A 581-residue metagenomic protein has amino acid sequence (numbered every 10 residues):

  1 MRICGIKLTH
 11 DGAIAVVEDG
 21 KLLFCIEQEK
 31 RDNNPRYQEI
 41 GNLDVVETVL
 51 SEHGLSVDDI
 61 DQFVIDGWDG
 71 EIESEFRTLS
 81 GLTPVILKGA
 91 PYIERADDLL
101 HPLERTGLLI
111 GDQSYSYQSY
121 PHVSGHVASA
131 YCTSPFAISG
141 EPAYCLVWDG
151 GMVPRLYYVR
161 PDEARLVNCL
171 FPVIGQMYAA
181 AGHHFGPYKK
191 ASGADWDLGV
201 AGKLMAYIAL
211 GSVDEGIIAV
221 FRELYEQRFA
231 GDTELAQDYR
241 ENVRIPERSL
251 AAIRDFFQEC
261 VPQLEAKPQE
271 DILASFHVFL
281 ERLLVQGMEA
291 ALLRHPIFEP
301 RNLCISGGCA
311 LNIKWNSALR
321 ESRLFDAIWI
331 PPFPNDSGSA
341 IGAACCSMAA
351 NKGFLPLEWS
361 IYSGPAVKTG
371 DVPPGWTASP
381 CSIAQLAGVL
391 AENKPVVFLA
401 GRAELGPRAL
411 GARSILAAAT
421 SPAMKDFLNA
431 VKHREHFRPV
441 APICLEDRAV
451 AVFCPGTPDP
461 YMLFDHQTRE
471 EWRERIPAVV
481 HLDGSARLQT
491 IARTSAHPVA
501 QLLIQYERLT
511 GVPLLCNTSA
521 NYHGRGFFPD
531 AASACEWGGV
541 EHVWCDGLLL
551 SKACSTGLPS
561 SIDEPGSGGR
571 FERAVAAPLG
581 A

Functional and structural regions predicted by a protein language model:
M1-C4: Extreme N-terminal starter segment of soluble prokaryotic enzymes
K7-Q28, D32-P35, Y115, S119-Y120 (+3 more regions): Flexible beta->alpha loop and helix N-cap segments adjacent to enzyme active/binding sites
E29-L55: N-terminal phosphate-binding loop and adjacent alpha-helix
L55-R105, S116, Y120, A128-S129: Short beta-strand-loop/turn "lid" adjacent to the catalytic site in phosphate-handling enzymes
A130-Y131, P135-F136, F276, Q286-M288 (+1 more regions): Active-site pocket-lining segments that scaffold enzyme catalytic pockets across diverse folds
D214-V278: Active-site cores of enzymes that catalyze phosphoryl transfer or operate on phosphate-rich substrates
A274-E299: Phosphate/ATP-binding catalytic cores across multiple sugar-kinase/actin-like superfamilies, primarily ASKHA
P300-A318: Glycine-rich phosphate-binding loops at beta-strand->alpha-helix junctions
